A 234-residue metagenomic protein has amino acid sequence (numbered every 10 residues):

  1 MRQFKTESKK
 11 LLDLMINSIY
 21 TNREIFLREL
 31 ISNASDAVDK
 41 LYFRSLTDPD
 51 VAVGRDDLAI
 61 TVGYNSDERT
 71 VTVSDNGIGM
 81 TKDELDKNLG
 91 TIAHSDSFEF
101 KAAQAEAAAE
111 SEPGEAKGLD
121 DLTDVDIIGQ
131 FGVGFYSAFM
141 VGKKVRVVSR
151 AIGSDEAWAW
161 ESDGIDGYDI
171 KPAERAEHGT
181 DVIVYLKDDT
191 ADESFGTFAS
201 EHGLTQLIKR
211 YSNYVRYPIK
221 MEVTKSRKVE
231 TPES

Functional and structural regions predicted by a protein language model:
M1-S194, F198, Q206: GHKL (Bergerat-fold) ATPase N-terminal catalytic module, capturing the glycine-rich phosphate-binding loop and acidic
G129-F131, Y211-N213, S234: ATP-binding glycine-rich phosphate-binding loop
G153-D155, R227-E230: Short, surface-exposed beta-strand/loop "edge" segments at domain boundaries and coil↔beta transitions
Y168, H202, Y217, T231-S234: GHKL/Histidine-kinase-like ATPase module
E201-Y217: Short, cationic low-complexity segments
V215-R227: A short amphipathic beta-strand at an alpha->beta junction
